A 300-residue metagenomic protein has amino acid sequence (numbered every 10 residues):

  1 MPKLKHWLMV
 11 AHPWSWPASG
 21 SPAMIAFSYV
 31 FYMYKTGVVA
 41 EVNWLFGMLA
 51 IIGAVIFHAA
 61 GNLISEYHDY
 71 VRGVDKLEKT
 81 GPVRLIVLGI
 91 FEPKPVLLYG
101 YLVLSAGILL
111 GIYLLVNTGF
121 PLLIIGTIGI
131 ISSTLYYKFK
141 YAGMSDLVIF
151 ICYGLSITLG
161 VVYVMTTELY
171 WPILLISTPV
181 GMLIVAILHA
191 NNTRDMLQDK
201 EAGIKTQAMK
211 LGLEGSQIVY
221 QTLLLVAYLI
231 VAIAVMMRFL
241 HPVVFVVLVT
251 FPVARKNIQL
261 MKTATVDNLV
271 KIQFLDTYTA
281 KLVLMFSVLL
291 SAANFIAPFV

Functional and structural regions predicted by a protein language model:
M1-L45, L49, G53, A142-V148: Topogenic membrane-insertion module of multi-pass membrane proteins
H6, V83-P172: Intramembrane alpha-helical segments
P17-A26, V148-Y163, V180, I184 (+2 more regions): Small-residue-rich segments of transmembrane alpha-helices in multi-pass membrane proteins, especially helix faces
G37-I64, L123-I130, T134, P172-A190: Membrane-embedded alpha-helical segments that form the functional core of polytopic membrane enzymes, especially those
I56-T80, A186-A208: Acidic (Asp/Glu-rich) catalytic motifs at the cytosolic membrane interface
L77-N117, Q207-L240, T277-F286: Multi-pass membrane catalytic core of lipid/isoprenoid biosynthesis enzymes
T134, N257-S287: Interfacial loop-to-transmembrane junctions
A292-V300: Juxtamembrane boundary at the C-terminal end of a transmembrane helix
